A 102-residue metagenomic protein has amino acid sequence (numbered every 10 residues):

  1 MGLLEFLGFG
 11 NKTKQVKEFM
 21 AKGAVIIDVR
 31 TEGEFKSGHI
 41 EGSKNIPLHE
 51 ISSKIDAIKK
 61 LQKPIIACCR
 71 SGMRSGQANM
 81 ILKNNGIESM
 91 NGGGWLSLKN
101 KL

Functional and structural regions predicted by a protein language model:
G2-Q15, K22-A24, E32-K63, M73-L102: Rhodanese-like catalytic fold shared by cysteine-dependent sulfurtransferases and DSP/PTP-type phosphatases
D28: N-terminal glycine-rich beta->alpha transition that marks the start or flank of a dinucleotide-binding site
C69: Short cysteine clusters
